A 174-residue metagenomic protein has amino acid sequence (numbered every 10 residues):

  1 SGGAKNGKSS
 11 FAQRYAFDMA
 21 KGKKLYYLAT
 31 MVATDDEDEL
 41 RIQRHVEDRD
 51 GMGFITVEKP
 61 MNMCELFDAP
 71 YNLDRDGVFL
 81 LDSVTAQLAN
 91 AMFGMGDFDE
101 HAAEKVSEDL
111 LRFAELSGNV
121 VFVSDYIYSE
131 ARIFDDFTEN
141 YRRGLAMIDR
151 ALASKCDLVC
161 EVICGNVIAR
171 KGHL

Functional and structural regions predicted by a protein language model:
G2-Y71: Conserved P-loop
A12, H45, L80, D125 (+1 more regions): Residue-level signal for inorganic ion chemistry
G22, G51-M52, R75, L116 (+1 more regions): Structured helix-beta-strand junction loops
M31, P60, V84-T85, Y126-I127 (+1 more regions): Short, flexible active-site-adjacent loop segments at beta-strand->alpha-helix junctions, enriched in small/polar
M52-A102: Helix-adjacent hinge/juxtasegments
L88-L174: Replace "adjacent to P-loop NTPase cores in ATP/GTP-dependent enzymes" with "adjacent to NTP-binding cores
